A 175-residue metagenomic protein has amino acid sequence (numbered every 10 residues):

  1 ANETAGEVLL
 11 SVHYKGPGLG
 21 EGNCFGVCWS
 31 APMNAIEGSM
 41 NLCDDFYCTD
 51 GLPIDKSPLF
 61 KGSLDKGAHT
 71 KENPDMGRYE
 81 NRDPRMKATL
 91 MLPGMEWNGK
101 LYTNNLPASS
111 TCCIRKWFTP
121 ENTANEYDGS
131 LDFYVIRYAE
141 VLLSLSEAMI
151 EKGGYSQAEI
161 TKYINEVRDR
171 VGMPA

Functional and structural regions predicted by a protein language model:
A1-W29, P58-A175: Acidic/polar-rich alpha-helix caps and helix-coil junctions
V27-G51: Short, cationic low-complexity segments
C43, L52-G62: Long, low-complexity, Ser/Thr/Pro-rich intrinsically disordered stretches
